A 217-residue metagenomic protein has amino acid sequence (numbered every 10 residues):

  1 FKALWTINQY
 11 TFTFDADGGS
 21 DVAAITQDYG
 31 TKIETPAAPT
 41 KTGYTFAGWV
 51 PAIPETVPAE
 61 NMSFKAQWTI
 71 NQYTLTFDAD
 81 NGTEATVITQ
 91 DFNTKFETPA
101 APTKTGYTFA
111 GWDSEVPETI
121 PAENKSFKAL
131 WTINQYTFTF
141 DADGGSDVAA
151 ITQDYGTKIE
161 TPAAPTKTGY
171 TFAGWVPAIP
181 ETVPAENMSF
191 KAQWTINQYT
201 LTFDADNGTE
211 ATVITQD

Functional and structural regions predicted by a protein language model:
F1-D217: Secondary-structure capping and domain/repeat boundary segments
